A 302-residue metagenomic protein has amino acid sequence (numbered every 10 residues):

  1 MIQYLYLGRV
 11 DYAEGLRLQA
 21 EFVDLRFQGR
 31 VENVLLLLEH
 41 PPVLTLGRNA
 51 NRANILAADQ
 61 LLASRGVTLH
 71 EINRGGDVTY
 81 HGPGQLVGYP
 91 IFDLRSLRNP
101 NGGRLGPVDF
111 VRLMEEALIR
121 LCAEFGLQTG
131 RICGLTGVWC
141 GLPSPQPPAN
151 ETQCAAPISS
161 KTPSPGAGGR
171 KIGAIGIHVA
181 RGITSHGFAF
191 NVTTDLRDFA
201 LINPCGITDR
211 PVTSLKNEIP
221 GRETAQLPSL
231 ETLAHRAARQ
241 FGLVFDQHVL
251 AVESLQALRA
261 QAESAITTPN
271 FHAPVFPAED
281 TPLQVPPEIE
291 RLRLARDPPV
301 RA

Functional and structural regions predicted by a protein language model:
M1-G166, L227, A257-A302: N-terminal lobe of the biotin/lipoate ligase/transferase fold
E39-P41, V179, V192: Residues immediately flanking
Q128-T129, V244-L255: Flexible, glycine/charged-enriched surface loops at secondary-structure junctions
T136-W139, A174-G176, F188: Short acidic loop-to-beta-strand element that houses the catalytic metal-binding Asp/Glu of nuclease active sites
G166-I172: Local beta-strand/beta-hairpin segments that build beta-sheet-rich folds
R181-L196: Conserved phosphate/anionic-ligand binding catalytic regions in large, soluble enzymes, centered on
T193-F245: A hydrophobic, small-residue-rich beta->alpha segment in the mid-to-C-terminal subdomain of diverse proteins
